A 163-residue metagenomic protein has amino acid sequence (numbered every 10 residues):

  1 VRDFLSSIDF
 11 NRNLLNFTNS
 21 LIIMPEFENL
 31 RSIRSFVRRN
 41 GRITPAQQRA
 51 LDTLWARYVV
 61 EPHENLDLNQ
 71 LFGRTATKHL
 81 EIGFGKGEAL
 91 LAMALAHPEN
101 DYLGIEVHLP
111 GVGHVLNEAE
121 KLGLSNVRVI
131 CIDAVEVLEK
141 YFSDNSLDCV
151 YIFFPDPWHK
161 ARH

Functional and structural regions predicted by a protein language model:
V1-I23: N-terminal amphipathic/basic-hydrophobic helices that include classical n-h-c signal peptides and signal-anchor
I23-L80, E88-L91, L95: S-adenosyl-L-methionine
T77-E139: SAM cofactor-binding core of SAM-dependent methyltransferases, primarily the Rossmann-like beta-alpha-beta module
L116-N117, F142-S143, R162-H163: Short amphipathic alpha-helical segments
E139-C149: A short acidic, Gly/Pro-enriched loop at the edge of an enzyme's catalytic core that lines a small-molecule cofactor
L147-H163: Mobile active-site "lid"/loop adjacent to the S-adenosyl-L-methionine
